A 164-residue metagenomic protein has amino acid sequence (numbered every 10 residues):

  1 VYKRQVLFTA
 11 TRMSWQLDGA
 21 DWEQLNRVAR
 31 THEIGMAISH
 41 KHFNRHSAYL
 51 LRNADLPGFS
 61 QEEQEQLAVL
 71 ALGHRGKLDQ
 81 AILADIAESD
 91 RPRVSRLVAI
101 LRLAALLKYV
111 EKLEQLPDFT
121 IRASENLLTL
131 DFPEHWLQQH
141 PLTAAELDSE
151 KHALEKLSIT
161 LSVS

Functional and structural regions predicted by a protein language model:
V1: Active-site loops and adjacent core secondary-structure elements that bind or stabilize anionic groups
R4-I121: Divalent metal-dependent catalytic cores for phosphoryl transfer on phosphate-bearing substrates
L101, V110-S164: Low-complexity, glycine/alanine/valine/leucine- and proline-rich hydrophobic stretches
